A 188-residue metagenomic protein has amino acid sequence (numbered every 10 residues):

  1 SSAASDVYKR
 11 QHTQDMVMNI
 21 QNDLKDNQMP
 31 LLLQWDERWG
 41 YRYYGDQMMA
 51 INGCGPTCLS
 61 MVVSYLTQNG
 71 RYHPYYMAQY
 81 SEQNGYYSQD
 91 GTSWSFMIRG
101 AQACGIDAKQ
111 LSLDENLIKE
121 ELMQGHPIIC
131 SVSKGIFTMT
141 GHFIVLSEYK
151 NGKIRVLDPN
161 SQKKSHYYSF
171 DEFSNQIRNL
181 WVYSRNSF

Functional and structural regions predicted by a protein language model:
S5, K9-G85: Active-site-adjacent structural segments surrounding the nucleophilic cysteine of cysteine proteases and isopeptidases
R10-N27, L32, Y149-F188: Noncatalytic regulatory segments and standalone regulatory/sensor domains
D46-G55, N69, Q89-S93, Q110 (+3 more regions): Extracytoplasmic/periplasmic, Sec-exported soluble proteins
G55-V63, P74, A78, W94 (+5 more regions): Extracytoplasmic/secreted envelope proteins and their assembly/folding machinery, especially bacterial periplasmic
Y72-H73, Q79-L113: Mid-length scaffold segments of soluble, non-membrane domains
E82, Q102, L122-M123, S174: Alpha-helix boundary recognition
D107-R155, S165, S187-F188: Active-site-adjacent substructure of cysteine-protease-like catalytic cores
